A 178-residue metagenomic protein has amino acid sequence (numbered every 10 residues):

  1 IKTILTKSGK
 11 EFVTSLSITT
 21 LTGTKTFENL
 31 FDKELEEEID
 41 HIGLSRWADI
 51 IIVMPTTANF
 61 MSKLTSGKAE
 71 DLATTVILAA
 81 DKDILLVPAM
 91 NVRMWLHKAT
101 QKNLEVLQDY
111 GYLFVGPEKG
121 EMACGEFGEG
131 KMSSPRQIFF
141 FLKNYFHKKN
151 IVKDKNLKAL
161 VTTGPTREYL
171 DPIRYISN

Functional and structural regions predicted by a protein language model:
I1-I84, N91-N178: A cross-family phosphate/adenosyl-ligand binding-site feature
